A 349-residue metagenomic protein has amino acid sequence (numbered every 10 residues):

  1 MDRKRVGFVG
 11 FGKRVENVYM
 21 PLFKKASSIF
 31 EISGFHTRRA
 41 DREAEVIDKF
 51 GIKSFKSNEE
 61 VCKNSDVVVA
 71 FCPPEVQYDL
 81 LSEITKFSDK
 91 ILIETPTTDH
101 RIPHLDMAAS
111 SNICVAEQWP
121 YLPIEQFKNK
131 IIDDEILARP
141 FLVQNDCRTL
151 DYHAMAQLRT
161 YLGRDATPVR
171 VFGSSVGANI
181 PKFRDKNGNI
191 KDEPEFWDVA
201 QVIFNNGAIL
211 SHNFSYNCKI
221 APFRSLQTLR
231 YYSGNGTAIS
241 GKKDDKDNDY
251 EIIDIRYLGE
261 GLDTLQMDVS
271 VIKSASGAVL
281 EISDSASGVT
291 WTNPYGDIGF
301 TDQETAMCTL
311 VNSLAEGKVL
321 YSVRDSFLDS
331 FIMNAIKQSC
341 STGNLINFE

Functional and structural regions predicted by a protein language model:
M1-F50: N-terminal Rossmann-like dinucleotide-binding module
R3-V6, E60, V67-C72, S285-E349: C-terminal helix-rich "cap/oligomerization" subdomain common to oxidoreductases
S33-T37, V68-F71, V143: Short, hydrophobic beta-strand segments that form beta-sheet elements in well-ordered domains
I52-N64: Short acidic low-complexity segments
C62, V67-P74, Y78-Y121: Beta-strand-loop-alpha-helix segment that lines the small-molecule cofactor/substrate pocket of alpha/beta enzymes
P123-L142: Rossmann-like NAD(P)H-binding beta-loop-alpha module
P140-L226, R230-Y232, D244-K246, L328: Rossmann-like dinucleotide-binding domain that binds NAD(P)(H)
K191, L229-Y321: C-terminal glycine/acidic-rich active-site capping loop/insertion
